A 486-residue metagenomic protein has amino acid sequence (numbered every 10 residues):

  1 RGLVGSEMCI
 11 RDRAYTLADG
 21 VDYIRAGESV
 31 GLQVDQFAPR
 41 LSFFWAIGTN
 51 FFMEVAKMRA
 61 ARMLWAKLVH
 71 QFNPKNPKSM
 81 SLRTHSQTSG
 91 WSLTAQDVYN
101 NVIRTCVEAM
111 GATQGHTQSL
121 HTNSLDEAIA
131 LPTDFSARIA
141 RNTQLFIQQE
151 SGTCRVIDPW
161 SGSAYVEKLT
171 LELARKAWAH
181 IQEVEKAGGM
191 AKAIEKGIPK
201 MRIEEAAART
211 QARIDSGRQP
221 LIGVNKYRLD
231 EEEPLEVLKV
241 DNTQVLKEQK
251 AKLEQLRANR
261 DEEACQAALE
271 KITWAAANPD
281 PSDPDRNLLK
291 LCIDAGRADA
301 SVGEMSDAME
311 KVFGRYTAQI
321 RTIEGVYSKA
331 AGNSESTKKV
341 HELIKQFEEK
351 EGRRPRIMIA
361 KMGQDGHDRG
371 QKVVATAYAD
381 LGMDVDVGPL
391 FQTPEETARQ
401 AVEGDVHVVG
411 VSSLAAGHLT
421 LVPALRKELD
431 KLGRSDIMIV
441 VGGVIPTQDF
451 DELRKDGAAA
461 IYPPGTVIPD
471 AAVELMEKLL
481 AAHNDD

Functional and structural regions predicted by a protein language model:
G2-I10: Short, small-residue-biased leader/transition segments that mark boundaries at the very start of proteins
R13-V34, A38-N100, Q182: Gly/Pro-rich turn-and-neighbor structural signature
F37, K75-T88, A95-N123, A128 (+7 more regions): Flexible glycine/proline-rich, aromatic-decorated loop/lid segments
W45-N50, S86-Y99, T105, L120-F135 (+7 more regions): Short beta-alpha connecting loops at secondary-structure transitions that line or flank enzyme active sites
W65, G115, T143, G162 (+2 more regions): Conserved, mostly hydrophobic/aromatic
L145, Q149-K339, P394, V402 (+1 more regions): Flexible, glycine-rich loop/tail regions that form catalytic "lids" or insertion modules at the edges of active sites
P355-I357: Conserved hydrophobic helix-helix packing surfaces used for dimerization/oligomerization
Q371-M476, L480-A482: Cofactor-cradling patches in redox/metallo enzymes
